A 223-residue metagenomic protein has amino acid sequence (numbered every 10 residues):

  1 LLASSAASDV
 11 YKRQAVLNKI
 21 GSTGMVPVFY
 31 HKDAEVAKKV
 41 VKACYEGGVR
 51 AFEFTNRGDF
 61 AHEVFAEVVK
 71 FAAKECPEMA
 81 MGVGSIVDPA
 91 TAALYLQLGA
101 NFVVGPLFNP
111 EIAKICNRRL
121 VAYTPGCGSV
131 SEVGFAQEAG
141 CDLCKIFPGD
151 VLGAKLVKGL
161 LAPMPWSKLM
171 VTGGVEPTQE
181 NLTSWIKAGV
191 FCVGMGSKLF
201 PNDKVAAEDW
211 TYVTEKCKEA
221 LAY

Functional and structural regions predicted by a protein language model:
L1-A7, Y11: Single conserved hydrophobic/aromatic residue that forms the stacking wall/gate of nucleotide- or nucleobase-binding
I20-E35, G82-S85, V121-G126, M170 (+1 more regions): Active-site mouth loops of central-metabolism enzymes
P27, C44, Y95, C144 (+2 more regions): Conserved, mostly hydrophobic/aromatic
V28-Y30, A51-G58, M79-V87, A100-F108 (+3 more regions): Catalytic beta/alpha-barrel core
V49-F71, S197-E208: Glycine-rich, proline-tolerant flexible connector loops at the mouths of alpha/beta enzymes
D88-L98, E132-A139, E176-F191: Catalytic cores of alpha/beta
P106-I112, I146-G153, V190-D209: Glycine-rich phosphate-binding active-site loops on the catalytic face of alpha/beta enzymes
C116-R118, D203-Y223: C-terminal helical cap(s) of enzyme catalytic domains, especially alpha/beta-barrels
